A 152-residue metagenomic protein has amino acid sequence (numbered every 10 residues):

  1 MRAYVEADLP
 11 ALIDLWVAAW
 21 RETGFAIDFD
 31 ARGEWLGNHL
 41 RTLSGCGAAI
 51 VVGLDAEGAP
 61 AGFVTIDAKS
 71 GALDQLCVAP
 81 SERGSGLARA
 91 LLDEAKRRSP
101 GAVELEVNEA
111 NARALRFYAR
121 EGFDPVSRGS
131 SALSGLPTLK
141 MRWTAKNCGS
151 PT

Functional and structural regions predicted by a protein language model:
A3-L9, I13-S81, L92-E94, R98 (+1 more regions): Acetyl-CoA-dependent GNAT
A48, L136-M141: Short hydrophobic/aromatic beta-strand or adjacent loop that forms the aromatic wall/cage of a ligand/substrate-binding
G71, N108, S131: Residue-level "edge-of-site" marker
Q75-C77, E104-E106, K140: Short aromatic/hydrophobic contact patches that present stacked aromatics for nucleic-acid/ligand binding
S85, R89-D93, A110-S127, L133-P137: Conserved active-site alpha-helix within GNAT-family acetyltransferase domains
R98-A110: Conserved GNAT acetyl-CoA-binding A-motif
L139-T152: Terminal substrate-recognition subdomain of acyl/acetyltransferases
